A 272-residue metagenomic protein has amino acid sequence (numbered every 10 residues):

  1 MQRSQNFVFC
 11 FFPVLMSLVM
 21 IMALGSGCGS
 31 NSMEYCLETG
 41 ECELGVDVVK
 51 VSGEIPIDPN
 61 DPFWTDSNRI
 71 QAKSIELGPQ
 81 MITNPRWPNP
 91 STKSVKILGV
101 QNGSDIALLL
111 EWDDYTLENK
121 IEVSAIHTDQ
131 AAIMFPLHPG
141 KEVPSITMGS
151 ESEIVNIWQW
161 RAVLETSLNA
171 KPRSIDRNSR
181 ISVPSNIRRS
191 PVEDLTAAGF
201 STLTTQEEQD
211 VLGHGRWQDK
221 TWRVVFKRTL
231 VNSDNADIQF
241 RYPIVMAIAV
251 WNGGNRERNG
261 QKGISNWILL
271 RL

Functional and structural regions predicted by a protein language model:
M1-F9: N-terminal secretory signal peptides that target proteins for export/translocation
F11-A23: Bacterial N-terminal signal peptides
C28-R69, V123-P184, S233-L272: Acidic/polar low-complexity flexible segments
N31-G45, K50-I55, L77-M81, R86-P88 (+5 more regions): Soluble secreted/lumenal catalytic domains with histidine-centered metal-binding or acid-base catalytic motifs
P59, D105-D114, W222-R228: Short, well-ordered beta-strand segments enriched in hydrophobic/aromatic residues
V100-S104, R216-T221: Short, ordered beta-strand-loop transition motifs
L168-R216: Short helix-loop boundary/capping segments
G213-K220, A236-F240: Exposed beta-sheet edge/beta-hairpin loop segments within beta-rich domains
